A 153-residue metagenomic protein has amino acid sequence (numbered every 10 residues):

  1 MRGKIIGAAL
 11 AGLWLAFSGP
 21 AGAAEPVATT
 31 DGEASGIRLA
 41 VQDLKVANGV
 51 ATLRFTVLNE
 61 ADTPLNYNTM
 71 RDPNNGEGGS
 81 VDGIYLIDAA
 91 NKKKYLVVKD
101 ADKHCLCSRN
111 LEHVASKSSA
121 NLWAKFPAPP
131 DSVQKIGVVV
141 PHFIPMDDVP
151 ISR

Functional and structural regions predicted by a protein language model:
M1-I5: Positively charged n-region of N-terminal signal peptides that target proteins for export
G7-S18: Bacterial N-terminal signal peptides
A24-G76: N-terminal secretory signal peptides
A24-T30, L111-R153: Surface-exposed edge beta-strand/loop patches
S35-I37, G49-L53, D82, A120-L122 (+2 more regions): Envelope-exposed proteins and targeting segments
D43-K45, T56-N59, T69-R71, A90 (+4 more regions): A mature extracytoplasmic/lumenal domain signature
A47, L58-L111: The feature marks short-to-medium sequence segments in extracytoplasmic or secretory-pathway proteins
